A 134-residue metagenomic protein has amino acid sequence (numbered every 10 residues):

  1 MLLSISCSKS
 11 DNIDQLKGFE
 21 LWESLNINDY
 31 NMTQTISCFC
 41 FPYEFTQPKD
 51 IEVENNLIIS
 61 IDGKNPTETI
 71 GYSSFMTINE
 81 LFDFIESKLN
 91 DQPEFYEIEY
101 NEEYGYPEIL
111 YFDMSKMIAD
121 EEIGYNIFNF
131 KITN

Functional and structural regions predicted by a protein language model:
M1-E23: Bacterial Sec-dependent N-terminal signal peptides
L25-S37: A short, Trp-centered hydrophobic/proline-enriched beta-strand micro-motif
I36-E54: Short, solvent-exposed loop/hinge segments that bridge or flank secondary-structure elements
Y43-P48, P93, D120-G124: Short, surface-exposed coil-to-beta transition loops
E52-Y96: Mature extracytoplasmic domains of secretory-pathway proteins
Q92-D113: Helix-rich interaction surfaces within compact, conserved domain-sized segments that mediate assembly or partner
P107-Y125: Short, exposed beta-strand-loop hairpins at the edges of beta-sheets in extracellular/periplasmic proteins
I123-N134: Short, low-complexity, Pro/Ser/Thr/Gly-rich segments in the mature regions of secreted, periplasmic
